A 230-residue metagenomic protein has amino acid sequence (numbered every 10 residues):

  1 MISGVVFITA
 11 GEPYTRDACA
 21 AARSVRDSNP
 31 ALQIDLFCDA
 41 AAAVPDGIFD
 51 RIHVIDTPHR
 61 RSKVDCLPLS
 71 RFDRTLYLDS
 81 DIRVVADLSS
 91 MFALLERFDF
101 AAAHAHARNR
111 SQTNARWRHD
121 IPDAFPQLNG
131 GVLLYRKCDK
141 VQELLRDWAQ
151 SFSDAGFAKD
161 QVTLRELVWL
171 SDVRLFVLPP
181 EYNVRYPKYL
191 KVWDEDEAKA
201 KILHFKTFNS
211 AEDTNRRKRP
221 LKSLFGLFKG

Functional and structural regions predicted by a protein language model:
M1-G230: Glycosyltransferase catalytic domains, chiefly GT-A lineage
